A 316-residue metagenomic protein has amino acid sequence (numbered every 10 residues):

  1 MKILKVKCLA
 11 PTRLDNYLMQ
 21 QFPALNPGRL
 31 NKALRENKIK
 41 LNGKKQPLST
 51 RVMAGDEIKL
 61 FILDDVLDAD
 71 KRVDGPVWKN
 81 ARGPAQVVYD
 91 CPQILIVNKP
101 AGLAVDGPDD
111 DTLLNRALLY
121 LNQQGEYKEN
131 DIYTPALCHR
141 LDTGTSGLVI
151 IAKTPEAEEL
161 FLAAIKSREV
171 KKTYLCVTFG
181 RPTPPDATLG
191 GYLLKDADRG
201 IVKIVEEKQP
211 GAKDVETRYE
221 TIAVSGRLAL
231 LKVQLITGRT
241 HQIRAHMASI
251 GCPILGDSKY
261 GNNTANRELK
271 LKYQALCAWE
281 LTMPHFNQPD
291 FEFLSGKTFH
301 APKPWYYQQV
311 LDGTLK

Functional and structural regions predicted by a protein language model:
M1-K316: RNA pseudouridine synthases
